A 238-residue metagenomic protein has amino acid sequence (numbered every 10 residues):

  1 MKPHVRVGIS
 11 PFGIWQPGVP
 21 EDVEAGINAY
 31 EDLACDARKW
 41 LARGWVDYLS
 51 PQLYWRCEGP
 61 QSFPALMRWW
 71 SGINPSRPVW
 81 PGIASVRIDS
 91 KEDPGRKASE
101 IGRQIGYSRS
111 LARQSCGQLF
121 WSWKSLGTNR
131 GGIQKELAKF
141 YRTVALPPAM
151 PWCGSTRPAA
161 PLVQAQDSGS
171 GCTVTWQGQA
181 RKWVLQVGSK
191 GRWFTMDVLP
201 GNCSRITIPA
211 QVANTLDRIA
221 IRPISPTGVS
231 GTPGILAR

Functional and structural regions predicted by a protein language model:
M1-L33, P78-I88: Aromatic-lined carbohydrate-recognition surfaces of secreted/lumenal glycan-active proteins
A34-P60, P75-G154: Substrate-binding cleft of secreted/luminal carbohydrate-active enzymes
T156-Q164: Proline-enriched interdomain boundary motifs that mark the N-terminal boundary and often initiate the first structured
S170-Q179: Conserved aromatic anchor
A180-V198: Extracellular low-complexity, O-glycosylation-prone stalks/linkers
G201-I208: Short S/T/G- and acidic-enriched coil/turn segments that sit immediately N-terminal to beta-strands in beta-sandwich
I208-S230: Beta-strand-rich modules
V229-R238: Edge beta-strands of extracellular beta-sandwich domains
